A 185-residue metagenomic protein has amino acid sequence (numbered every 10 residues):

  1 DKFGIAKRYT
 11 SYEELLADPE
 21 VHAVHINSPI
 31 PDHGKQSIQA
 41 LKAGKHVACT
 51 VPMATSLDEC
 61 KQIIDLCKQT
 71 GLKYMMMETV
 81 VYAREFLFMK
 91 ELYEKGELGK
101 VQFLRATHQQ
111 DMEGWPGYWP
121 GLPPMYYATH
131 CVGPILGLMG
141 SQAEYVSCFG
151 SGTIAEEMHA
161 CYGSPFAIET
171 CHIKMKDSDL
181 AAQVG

Functional and structural regions predicted by a protein language model:
F3-L66: Beta-loop-alpha module in the N-terminal Rossmann-like domain of NAD(P)-dependent dehydrogenases, especially those
I5-A6, A43-K45, T70-K73, D177-A181: A short helix->loop->beta-strand "cap" motif at the edges of active sites that frequently abuts
Y9-T10, C49, E78, S147-G150: Short loop/edge segments at beta-strand edges and connector loops that shape dinucleotide/nucleotide cofactor-binding
E13, K61, L87, V132-L136: Active-site phosphate/pyrophosphate- and oxyanion-stabilizing loops and adjacent acidic/basic residues in soluble
A54-G117, P124: A contiguous active-site-proximal alpha/beta segment in oxidoreductase catalytic domains
G114-G185: Rossmann-like dinucleotide-binding domain that binds NAD(P)(H)
